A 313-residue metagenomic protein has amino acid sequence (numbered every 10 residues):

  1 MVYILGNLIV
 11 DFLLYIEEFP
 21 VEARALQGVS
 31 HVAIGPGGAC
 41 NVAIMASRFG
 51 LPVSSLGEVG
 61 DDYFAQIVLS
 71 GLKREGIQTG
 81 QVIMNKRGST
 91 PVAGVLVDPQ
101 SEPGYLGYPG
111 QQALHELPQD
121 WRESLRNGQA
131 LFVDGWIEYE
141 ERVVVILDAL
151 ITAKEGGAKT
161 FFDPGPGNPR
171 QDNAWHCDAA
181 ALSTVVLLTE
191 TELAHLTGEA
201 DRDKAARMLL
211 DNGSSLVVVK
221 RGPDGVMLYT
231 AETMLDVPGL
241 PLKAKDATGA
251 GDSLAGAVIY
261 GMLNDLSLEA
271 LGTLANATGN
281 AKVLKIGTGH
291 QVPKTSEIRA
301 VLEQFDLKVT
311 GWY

Functional and structural regions predicted by a protein language model:
M1-E58, Y63-R74, K243-K245, V309-Y313: Glycine-rich phosphate/adenosyl-contacting loop at the front of the ribokinase-like
Q27-G28, T152, R202-Y313: Conserved phosphate-binding/catalytic region of the ribokinase-like
I44, V92-L96, G104, G225-L228: Short beta-strand scaffold segments in enzyme catalytic cores
A46, T189, G251: Short, conserved phosphate/pyrophosphate- and ester-handling motifs at nucleotide-, phospho-/glycolipid
V53, T79, T160-F161: Hydrophobic beta-strand scaffold residues
G71-R87: A glycine-rich helix N-cap at a beta->alpha junction
M84, V95-E141: Conserved phosphate-binding/catalytic loop of the ribokinase/pfkB sugar-kinase fold
I151-K159, G165-D236: Conserved phosphate/ATP/ADP-binding segment of small-molecule kinases
